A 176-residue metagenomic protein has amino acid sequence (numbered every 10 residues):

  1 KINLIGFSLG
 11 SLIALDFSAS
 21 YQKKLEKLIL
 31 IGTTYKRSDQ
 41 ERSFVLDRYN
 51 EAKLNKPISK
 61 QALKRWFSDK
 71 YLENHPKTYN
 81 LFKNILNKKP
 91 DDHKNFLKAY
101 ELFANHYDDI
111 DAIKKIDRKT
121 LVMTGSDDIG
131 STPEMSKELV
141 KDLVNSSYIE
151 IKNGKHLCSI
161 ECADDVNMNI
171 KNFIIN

Functional and structural regions predicted by a protein language model:
K1-F7: Alpha/beta-hydrolase fold nucleophile elbow
S8-S11, Y21: Active-site loop->helix "elbow" adjoining a glycine-rich segment at hydrolase catalytic centers
L15, A19-S20, L25-N55: Flexible "cap/lid" loop of the alpha/beta hydrolase fold
D39-S43, K56-K114: Conserved alpha/beta-hydrolase catalytic His-Asp/Glu region
I116, V122-T124: Short beta-strand/loop motif that positions the catalytic acidic residue of the alpha/beta-hydrolase fold
R118, T132-K141: Short alpha-helix in the alpha/beta-hydrolase fold that links the catalytic acid
S126-S131: Acidic catalytic loop of the alpha/beta-hydrolase fold
S146-N176: Catalytic active-site module of serine/aspartate enzymes centered on a nucleophile-bearing elbow/loop
